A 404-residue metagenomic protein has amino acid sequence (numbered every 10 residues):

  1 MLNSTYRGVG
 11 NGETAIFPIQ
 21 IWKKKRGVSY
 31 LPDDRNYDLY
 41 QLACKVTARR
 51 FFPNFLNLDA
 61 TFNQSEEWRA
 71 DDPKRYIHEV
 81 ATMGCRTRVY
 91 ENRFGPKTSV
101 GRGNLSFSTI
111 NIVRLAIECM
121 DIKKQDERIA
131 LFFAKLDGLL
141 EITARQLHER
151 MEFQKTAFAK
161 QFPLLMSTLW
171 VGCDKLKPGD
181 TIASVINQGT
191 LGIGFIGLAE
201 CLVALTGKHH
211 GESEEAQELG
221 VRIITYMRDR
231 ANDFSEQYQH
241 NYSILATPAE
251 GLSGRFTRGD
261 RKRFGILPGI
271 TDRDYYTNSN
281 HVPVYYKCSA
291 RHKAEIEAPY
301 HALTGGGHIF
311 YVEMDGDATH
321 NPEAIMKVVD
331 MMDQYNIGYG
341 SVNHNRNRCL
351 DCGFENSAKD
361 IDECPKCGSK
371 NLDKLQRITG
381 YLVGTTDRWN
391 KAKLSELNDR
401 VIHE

Functional and structural regions predicted by a protein language model:
M1-N187, K208-H209, S213-D373: Conserved catalytic cores of very large enzyme subunits
M1-Y6, F195, R388-S395: Short intrinsically disordered, low-complexity coil segments enriched in acidic
L191-A204, T225: Contiguous, well-ordered alpha-helical segments that form the cores/surfaces of helical PPI scaffolds
G194-G197, G306, G380, A392: Glycine-centered flexibility sites
L205, F234, L382-T385: Generic recognition of well-structured, leucine-rich alpha-helical segments and adjacent helix-turn regions within
I361, G368-E404: Long insertion/accessory domains within large nucleic-acid-processing enzymes
